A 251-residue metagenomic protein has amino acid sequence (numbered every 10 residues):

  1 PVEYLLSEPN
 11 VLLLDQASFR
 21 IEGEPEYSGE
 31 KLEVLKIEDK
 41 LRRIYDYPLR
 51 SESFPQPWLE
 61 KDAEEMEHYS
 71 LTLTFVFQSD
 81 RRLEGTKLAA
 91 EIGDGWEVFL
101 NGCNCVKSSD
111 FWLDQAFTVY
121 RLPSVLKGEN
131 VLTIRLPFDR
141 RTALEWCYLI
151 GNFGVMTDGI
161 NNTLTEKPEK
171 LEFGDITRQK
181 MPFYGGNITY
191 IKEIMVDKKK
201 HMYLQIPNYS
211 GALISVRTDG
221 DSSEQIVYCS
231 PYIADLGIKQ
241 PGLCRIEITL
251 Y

Functional and structural regions predicted by a protein language model:
P1-H68, D110-D114, L122, K127-E193 (+3 more regions): An acidic-aromatic loop/edge-strand motif
M66, T74-F77: Hydrophobic alpha-helix position signal
E67-L71, R82, I92, D114-A116 (+4 more regions): Residues that act as N-cap/strand-start positions at coil-to-secondary-structure junctions
V76-G102, L132, I194-V196, K200-G220 (+1 more regions): Aromatic-lined ligand-binding clefts that engage carbohydrates, nucleic acids, or primary amines
G93, E97-Y120, S215-A234: Solvent-exposed beta-strand/loop surfaces of large extracellular or lumenal domains
